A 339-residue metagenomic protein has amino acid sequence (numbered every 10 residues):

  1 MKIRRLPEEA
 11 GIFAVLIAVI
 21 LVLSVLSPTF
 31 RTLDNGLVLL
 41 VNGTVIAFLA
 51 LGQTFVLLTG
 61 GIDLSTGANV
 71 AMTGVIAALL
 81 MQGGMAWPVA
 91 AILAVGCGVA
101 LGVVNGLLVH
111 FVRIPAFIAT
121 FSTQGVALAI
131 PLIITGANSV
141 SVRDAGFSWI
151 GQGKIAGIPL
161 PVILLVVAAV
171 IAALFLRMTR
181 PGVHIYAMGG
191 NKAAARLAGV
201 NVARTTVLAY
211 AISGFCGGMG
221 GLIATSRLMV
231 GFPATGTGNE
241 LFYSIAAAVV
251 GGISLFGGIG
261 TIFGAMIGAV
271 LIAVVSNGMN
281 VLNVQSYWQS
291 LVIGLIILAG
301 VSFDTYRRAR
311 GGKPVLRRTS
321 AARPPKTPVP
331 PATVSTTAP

Functional and structural regions predicted by a protein language model:
M1-L21, V25, G190, L197-R204 (+2 more regions): Cytosolic-side transmembrane-helix boundaries in multi-pass membrane proteins
K2-R5, L57-I62, Q82, V99-V142 (+4 more regions): Short loop segments and helix-boundary regions at transmembrane helix junctions of multi-pass inner-membrane proteins
R4, T29, V112, A116-M178 (+3 more regions): Transmembrane helix-bundle core of multi-pass membrane transporters and related energy-transducing complexes
E9-A14, L39, A47, A68-M72 (+7 more regions): Hydrophobic alpha-helical transmembrane segments
I12-S24, Q53, Q124-A129, L164-L174 (+4 more regions): Hydrophobic core segments of alpha-helical transmembrane domains in multi-pass membrane transport and ion-translocation
A18-A86, L107-R113, A248-F263, L295: Single transmembrane alpha-helix segments in multi-pass membrane proteins
A86-A94, A100-N105, V109, A156-F232: Helix-loop-helix "hairpin" substructures at the membrane interface of multi-pass membrane proteins
G217, L228, F232-I293: Transmembrane alpha-helical segments in multi-pass inner-membrane proteins
